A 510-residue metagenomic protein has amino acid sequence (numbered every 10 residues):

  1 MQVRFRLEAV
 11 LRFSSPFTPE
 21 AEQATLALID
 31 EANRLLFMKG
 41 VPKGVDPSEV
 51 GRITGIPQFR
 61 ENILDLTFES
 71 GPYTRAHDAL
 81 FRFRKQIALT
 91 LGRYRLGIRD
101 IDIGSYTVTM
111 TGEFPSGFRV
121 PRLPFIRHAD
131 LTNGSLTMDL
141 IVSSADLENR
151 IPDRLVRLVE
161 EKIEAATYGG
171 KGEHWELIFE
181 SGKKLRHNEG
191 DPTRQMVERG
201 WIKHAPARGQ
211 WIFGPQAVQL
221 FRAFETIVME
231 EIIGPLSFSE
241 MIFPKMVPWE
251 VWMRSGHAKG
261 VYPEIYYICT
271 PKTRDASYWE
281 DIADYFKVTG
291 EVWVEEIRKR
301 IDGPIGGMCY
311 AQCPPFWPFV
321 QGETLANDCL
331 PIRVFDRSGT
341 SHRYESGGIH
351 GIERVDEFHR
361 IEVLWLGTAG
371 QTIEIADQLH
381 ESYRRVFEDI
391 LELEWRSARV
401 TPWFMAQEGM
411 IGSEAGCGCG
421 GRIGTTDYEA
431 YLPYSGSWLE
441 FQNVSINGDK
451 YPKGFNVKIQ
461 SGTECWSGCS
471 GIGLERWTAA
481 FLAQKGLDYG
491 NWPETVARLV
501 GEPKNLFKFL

Functional and structural regions predicted by a protein language model:
Q2-L510: TRNA-recognition modules of translation machinery and tRNA-sensing kinases, especially anticodon-binding
